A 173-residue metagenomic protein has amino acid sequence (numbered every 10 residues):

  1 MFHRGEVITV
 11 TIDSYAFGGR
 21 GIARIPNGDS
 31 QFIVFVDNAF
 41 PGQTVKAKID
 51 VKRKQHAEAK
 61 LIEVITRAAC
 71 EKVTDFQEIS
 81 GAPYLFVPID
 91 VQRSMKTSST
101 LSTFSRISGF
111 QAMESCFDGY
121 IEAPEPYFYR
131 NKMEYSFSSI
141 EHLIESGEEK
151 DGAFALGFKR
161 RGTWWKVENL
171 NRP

Functional and structural regions predicted by a protein language model:
M1-P173: Accessory RNA-recognition modules of RNA-modification enzymes
